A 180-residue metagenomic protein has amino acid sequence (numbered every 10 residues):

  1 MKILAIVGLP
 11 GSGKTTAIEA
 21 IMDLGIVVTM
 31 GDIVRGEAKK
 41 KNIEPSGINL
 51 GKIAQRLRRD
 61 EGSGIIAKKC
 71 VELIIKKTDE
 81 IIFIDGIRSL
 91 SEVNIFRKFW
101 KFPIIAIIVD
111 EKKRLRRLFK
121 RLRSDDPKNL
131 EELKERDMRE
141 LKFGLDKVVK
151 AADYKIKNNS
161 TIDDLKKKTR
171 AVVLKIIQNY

Functional and structural regions predicted by a protein language model:
L9, I21: P-loop (Walker A) phosphate-binding loop of NTP-binding proteins
K14: Conserved lysine of the Walker
I26-F83, I87-N94, E132: ATP-dependent small-molecule kinase phosphotransfer cores that center on conserved nucleotide phosphate-binding segments
V27, I104, Y154-K157: Short, well-ordered beta-strand core segments
G47, K52, I95, F99-K147: A glycine- and Lys/Arg-enriched "phosphate-lid" helix/loop adjacent to the NTP-binding pocket of small-molecule kinases
G64-I65, R121-K175: Small-molecule kinase domains that catalyze NTP-dependent phosphoryl transfer to phosphate-bearing small molecules
